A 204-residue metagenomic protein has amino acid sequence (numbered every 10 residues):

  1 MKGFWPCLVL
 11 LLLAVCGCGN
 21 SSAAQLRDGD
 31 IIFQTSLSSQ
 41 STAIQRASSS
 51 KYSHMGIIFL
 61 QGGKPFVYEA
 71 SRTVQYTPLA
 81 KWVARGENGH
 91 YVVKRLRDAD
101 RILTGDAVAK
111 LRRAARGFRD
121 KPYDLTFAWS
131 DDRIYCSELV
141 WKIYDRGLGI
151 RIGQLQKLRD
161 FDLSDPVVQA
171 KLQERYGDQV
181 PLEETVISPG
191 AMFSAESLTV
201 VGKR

Functional and structural regions predicted by a protein language model:
M1-F4: Positively charged n-region of N-terminal signal peptides that target proteins for export
P6-G17: Bacterial N-terminal signal peptides
C18-R204: Cysteine-nucleophile amide-bond enzymes
